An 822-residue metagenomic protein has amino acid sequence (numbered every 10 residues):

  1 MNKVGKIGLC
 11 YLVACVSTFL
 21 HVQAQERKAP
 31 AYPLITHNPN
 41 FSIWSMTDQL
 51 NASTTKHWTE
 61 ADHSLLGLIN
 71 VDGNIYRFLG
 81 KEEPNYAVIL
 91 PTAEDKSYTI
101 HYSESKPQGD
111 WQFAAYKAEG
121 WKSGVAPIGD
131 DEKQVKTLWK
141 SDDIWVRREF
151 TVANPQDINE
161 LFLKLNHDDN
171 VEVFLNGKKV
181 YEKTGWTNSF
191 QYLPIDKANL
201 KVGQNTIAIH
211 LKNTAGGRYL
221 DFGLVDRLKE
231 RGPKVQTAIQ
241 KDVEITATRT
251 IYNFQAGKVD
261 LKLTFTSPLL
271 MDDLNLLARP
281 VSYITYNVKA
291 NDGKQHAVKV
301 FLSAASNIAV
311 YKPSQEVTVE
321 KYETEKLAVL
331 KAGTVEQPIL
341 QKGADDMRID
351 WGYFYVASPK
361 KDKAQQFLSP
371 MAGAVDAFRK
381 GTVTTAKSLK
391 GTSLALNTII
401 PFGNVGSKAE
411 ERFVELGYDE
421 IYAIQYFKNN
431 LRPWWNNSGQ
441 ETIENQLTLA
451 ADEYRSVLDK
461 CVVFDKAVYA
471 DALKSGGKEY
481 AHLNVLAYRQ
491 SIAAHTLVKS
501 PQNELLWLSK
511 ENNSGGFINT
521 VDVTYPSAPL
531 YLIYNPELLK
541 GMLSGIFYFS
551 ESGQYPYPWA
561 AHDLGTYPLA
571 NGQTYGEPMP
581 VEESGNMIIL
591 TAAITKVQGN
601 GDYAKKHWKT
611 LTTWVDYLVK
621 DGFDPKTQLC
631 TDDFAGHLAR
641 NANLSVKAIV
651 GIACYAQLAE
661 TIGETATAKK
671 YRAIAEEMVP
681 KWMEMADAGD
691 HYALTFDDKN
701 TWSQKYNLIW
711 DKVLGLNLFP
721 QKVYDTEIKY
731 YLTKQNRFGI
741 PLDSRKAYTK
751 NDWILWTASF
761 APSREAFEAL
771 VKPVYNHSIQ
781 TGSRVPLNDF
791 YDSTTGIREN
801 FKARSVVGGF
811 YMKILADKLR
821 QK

Functional and structural regions predicted by a protein language model:
A24-Y32, I43, E83-F113, I207 (+3 more regions): Acidic/polar, glycine-enriched structural segments that form the non-catalytic walls/loops of the carbohydrate-binding
Q25, A31-A52, E83-Q134, E149-V152 (+1 more regions): Accessory carbohydrate-binding/adhesion or oligomerization-edge regions at the termini of glycan-active proteins
E26-E60, P580-E583, M587-I588, T661-I662 (+2 more regions): C-terminal capping/lid segments that line or modulate ligand- or cofactor-binding pockets
H57-Y86, K106, K229-Q236, T524-G565: Carboxylate/His-rich catalytic cores and anion/metal-binding grooves
W121, D142, F150-G177, I207: Aromatic-lined ligand-binding clefts that engage carbohydrates, nucleic acids, or primary amines
I308-A309, S491-S500, P536-Y557, K596 (+4 more regions): Long, well-ordered core segments of solenoidal/helical folds
L327-K380, A487, E511-V523, P529-P536 (+7 more regions): Extended ligand-binding clefts on enzyme/binding-domain cores
N437, E441-L458, G516-P625, N641-Y655 (+1 more regions): Aromatic-rich carbohydrate-recognition surfaces in CAZymes
